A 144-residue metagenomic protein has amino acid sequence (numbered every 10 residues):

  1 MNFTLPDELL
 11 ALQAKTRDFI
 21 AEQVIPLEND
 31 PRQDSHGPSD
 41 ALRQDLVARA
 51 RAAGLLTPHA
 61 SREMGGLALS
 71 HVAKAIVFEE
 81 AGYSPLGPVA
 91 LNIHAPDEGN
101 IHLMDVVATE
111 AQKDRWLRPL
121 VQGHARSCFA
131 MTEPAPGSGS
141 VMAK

Functional and structural regions predicted by a protein language model:
M1-Q13: Intrinsic disorder at enzyme termini
L9, V24-I25: Conserved short hydrophobic patches within well-ordered secondary structure
A14-R17, G82: Solvent-exposed alpha-helix faces
I25-K144: Glycine-rich flavin
